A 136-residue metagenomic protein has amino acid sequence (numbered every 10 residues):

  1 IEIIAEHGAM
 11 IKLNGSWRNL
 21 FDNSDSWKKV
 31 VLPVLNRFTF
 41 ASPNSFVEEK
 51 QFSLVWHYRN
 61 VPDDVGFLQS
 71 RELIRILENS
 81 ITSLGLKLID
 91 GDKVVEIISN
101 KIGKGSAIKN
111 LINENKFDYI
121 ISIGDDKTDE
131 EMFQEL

Functional and structural regions predicted by a protein language model:
I1-E48: Active-site phosphate-binding/coordination module
V34, A41, S45-I123, K127-L136: Conserved acidic, metal-coordinating active-site core of Asp-based, Mg2+-dependent phosphoryl-transfer enzymes
